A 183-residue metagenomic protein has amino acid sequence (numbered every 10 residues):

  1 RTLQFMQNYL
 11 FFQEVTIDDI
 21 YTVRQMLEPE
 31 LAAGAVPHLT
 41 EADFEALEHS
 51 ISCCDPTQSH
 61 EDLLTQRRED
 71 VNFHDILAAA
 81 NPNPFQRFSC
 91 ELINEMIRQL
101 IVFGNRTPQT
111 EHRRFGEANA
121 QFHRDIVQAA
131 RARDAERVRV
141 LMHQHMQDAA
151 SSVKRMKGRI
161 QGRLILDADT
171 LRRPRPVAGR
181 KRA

Functional and structural regions predicted by a protein language model:
R1-L27, A33, P37, Q161-R163 (+1 more regions): Short linear motifs at protein or domain termini
T2, E14, Q66-R67, G116: Short linear sequence motifs
Q13-T16, S59, E111: General structural signal for secondary-structure boundaries
I20-G104, N119-Q128, R137-S152, M156: Conserved amphipathic alpha-helical segments that form helical-bundle/coiled-coil interaction surfaces
R106-R114: Short helix-coil transition/hinge motifs at the ends and kinks of transmembrane helices, capturing the brief
A135-A183: C-terminal effector-binding regulatory domain of bacterial HTH transcription factors
